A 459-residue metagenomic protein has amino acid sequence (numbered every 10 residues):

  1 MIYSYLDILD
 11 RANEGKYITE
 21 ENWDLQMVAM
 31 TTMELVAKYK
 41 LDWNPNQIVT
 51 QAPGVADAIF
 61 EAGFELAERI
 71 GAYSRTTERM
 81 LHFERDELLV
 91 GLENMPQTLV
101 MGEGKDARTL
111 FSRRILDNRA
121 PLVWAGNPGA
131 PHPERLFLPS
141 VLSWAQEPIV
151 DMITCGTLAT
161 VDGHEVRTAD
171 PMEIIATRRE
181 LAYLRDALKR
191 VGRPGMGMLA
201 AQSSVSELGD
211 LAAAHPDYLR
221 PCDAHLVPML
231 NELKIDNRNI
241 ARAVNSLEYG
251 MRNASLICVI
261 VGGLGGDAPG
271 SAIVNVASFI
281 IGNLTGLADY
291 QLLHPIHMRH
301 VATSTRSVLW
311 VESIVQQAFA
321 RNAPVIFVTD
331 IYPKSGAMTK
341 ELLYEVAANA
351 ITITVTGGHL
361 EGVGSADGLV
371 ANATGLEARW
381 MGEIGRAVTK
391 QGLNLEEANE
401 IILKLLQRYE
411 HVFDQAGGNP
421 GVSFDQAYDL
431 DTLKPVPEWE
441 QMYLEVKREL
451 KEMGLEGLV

Functional and structural regions predicted by a protein language model:
M1-A213, M229-D236, A371, G375 (+2 more regions): Metallocofactor- and cofactor-centric catalytic cores in central/energy metabolism, strongly enriched
I8-A12, T31-T32, A56-A58, G63 (+3 more regions): Charged, low-complexity, helix-prone segments enriched in Lys/Glu/Asp/Gln
A12, Y17-E20, V28-Y39, I384-V459: Long, compositionally biased intrinsically disordered regions
A52, E84, D267-A268, T374 (+2 more regions): Helix N-terminus capping/helix-initiation residues
Y73, V150, R193-G197, R252 (+8 more regions): Intrinsically disordered or highly flexible coil/loop and linker segments, enriched in small and charged/polar residues
D106-N127, G192-P194, H294-R299, S365-N372 (+1 more regions): Electropositive, surface-exposed helix/loop patches at the edges of structured domains that serve as adaptable
V123-V355, H359, G368-A371, R379-R386: Helix-rich catalytic cores of soluble enzyme domains
G362: Phosphate-binding/switch region of NTP-binding enzymes
